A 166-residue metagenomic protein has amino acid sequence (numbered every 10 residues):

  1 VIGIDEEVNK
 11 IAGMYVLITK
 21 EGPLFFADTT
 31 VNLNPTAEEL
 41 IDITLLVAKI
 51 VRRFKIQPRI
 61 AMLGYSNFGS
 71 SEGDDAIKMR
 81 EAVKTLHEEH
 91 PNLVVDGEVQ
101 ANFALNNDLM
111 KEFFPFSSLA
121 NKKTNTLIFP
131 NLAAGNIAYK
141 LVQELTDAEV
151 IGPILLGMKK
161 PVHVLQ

Functional and structural regions predicted by a protein language model:
V1-Q166: Anion-binding alpha/beta catalytic cores of soluble intermediary-metabolism enzymes, centered on
